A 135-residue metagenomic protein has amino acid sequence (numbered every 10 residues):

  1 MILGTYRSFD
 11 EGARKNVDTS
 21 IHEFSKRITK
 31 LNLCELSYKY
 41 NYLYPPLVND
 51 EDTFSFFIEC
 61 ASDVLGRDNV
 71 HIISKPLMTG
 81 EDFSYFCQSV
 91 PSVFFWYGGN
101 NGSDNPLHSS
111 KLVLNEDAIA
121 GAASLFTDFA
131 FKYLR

Functional and structural regions predicted by a protein language model:
M1-R135: Metal-dependent amide/peptide-bond hydrolase catalytic core, centered on the "pita-bread" metallohydrolase fold
